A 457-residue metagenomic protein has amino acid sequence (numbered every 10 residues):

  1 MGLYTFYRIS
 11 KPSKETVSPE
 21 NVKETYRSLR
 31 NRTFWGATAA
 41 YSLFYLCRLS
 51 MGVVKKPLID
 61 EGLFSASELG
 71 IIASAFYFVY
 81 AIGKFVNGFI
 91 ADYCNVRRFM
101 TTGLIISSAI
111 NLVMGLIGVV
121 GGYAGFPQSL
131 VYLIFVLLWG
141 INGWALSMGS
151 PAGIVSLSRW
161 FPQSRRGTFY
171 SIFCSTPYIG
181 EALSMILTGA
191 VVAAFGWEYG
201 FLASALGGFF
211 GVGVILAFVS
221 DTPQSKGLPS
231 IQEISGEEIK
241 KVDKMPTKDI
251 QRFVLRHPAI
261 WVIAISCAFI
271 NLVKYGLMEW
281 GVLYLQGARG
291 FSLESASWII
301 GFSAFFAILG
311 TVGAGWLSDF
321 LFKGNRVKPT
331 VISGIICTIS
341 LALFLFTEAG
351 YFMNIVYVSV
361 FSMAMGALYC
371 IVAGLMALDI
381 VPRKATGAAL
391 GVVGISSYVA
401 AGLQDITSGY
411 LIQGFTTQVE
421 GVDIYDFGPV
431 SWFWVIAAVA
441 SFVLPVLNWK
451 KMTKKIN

Functional and structural regions predicted by a protein language model:
E15-R27, K226-V262, A288: Juxtamembrane intracellular "pre-TM" segments in multi-pass secondary transporters
L49, Y77-F85, E181-A182, A304-V312 (+2 more regions): Residue-level signature of mid-helix packing/kink "hotspots" within the transmembrane helices of 12-pass Major
M51-K55, H257-A314, Y369, G374 (+1 more regions): Extracytoplasmic gate region of multi-pass secondary transporters
Y93-L104, D319-G334: Cytoplasmic membrane-interface "Motif A"-like loop-to-helix N-cap segments of 12-TM Major Facilitator Superfamily
I105-Q128, I335-A349: C-terminal ends and interior cores of transmembrane alpha-helices in multi-pass membrane transporters/permeases
L138-I179: Cytoplasmic helix-loop-helix junction between adjacent transmembrane helices in 12-TM secondary transporters
F173-Q224: Helix-loop-helix hairpin linking two adjacent transmembrane segments in secondary transporters
G324-L375: C-terminal transmembrane helical hairpin of 12-TM major facilitator-type secondary transporters
